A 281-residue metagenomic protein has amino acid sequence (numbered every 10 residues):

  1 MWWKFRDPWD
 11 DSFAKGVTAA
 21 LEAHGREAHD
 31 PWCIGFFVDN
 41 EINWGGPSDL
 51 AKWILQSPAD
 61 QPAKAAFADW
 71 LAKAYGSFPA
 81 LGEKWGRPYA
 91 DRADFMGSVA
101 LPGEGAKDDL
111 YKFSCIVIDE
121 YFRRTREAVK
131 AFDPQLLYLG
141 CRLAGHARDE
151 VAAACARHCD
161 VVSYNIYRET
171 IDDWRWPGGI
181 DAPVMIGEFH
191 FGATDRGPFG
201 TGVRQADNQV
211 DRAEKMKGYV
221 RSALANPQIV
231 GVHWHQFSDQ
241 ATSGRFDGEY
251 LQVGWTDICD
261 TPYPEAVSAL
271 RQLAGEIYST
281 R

Functional and structural regions predicted by a protein language model:
M1-H29, F122-F132, A156-R157, P177-G179 (+1 more regions): Aromatic-lined substrate-binding rim segments of carbohydrate-active enzymes
M1-R6, M96-Y111, A144, I180-Y219 (+2 more regions): Active-site clefts of carbohydrate-active enzymes
M1-T18, L71, E104-D119, C159-R168 (+2 more regions): The substrate-binding groove and active-site-proximal loops of carbohydrate-active enzymes, especially glycoside
D30-A152: Polysaccharide-binding and catalytic clefts of secreted carbohydrate-active enzymes
P31-G35, D39-E41, L137, R196 (+2 more regions): Substrate-binding cleft of secreted/luminal carbohydrate-active enzymes
G46-K52, W174-W176, R196-G197, G244-R245: Short, solvent-exposed loop/turn and secondary-structure capping segments
W53-A66, H235-R281: Aromatic-rich peripheral "rim/lid" segments of glycoside hydrolase catalytic domains that contact and position glycan
K112, I116-G202, K217-L224: Glycoside hydrolase catalytic-domain groove-lining segments
